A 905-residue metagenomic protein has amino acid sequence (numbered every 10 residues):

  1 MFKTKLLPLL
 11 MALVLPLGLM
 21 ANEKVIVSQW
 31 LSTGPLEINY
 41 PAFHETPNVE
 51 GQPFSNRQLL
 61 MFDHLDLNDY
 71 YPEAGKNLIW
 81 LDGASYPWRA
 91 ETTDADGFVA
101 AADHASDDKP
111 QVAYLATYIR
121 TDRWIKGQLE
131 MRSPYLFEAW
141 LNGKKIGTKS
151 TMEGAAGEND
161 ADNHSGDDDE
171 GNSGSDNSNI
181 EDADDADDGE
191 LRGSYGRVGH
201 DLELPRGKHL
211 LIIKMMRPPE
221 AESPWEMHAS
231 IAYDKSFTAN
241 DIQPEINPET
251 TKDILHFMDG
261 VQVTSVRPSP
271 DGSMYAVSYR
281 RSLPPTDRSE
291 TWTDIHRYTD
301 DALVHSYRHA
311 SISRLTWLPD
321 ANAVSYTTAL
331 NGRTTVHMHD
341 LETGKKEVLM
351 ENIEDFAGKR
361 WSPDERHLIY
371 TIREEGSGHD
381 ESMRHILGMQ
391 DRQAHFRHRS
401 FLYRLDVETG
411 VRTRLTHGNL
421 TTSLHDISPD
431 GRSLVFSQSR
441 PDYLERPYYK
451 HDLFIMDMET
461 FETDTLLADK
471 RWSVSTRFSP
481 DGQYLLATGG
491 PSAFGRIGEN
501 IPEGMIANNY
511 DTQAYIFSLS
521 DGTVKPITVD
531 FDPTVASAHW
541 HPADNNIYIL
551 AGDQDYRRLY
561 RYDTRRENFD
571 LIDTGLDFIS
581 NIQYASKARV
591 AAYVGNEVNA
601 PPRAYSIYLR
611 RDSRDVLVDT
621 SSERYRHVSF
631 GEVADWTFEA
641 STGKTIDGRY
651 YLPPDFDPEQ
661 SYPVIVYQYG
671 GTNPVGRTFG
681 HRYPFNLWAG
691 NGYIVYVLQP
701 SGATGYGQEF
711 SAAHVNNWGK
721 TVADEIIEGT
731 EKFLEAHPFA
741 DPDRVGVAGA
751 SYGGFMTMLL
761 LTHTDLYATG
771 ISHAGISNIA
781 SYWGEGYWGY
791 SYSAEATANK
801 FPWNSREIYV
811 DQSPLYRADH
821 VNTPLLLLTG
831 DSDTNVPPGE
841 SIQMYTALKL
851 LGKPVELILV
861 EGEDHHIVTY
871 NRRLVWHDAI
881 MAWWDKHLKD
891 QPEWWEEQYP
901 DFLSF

Functional and structural regions predicted by a protein language model:
G18, N22-F98, Y118, L210 (+1 more regions): Accessory carbohydrate-binding/adhesion or oligomerization-edge regions at the termini of glycan-active proteins
T121, K126-W140, L211: Aromatic-lined ligand-binding clefts that engage carbohydrates, nucleic acids, or primary amines
L141-H228: Beta-strand-rich ligand-recognition modules
D259-V261, Y279-D294, Y307-I312, T327-H337 (+11 more regions): A flexible loop/linker signature enriched in serine peptidases of the S9 family
G260-R267, M274, S278-R280, P285 (+10 more regions): Non-catalytic accessory segments flanking enzyme active sites
V266-Y275, R314-A323, K359-H367, H425-S433 (+4 more regions): Blade-terminus and WD-like Trp-Asp/Gly-His loop motifs, strongest in beta-propeller folds
E659-G670: Short beta-strand element of the alpha/beta-hydrolase
P684, G690, V697-F905: Active-site-proximal cap/loop segments of hydrolase catalytic domains
